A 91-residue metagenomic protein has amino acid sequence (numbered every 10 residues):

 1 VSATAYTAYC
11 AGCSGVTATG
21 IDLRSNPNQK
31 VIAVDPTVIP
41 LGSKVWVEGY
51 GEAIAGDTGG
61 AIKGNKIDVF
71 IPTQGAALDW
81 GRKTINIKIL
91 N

Functional and structural regions predicted by a protein language model:
V1-N91: Solvent-exposed, well-ordered loop and adjacent helix/strand elements within mature globular domains that form
